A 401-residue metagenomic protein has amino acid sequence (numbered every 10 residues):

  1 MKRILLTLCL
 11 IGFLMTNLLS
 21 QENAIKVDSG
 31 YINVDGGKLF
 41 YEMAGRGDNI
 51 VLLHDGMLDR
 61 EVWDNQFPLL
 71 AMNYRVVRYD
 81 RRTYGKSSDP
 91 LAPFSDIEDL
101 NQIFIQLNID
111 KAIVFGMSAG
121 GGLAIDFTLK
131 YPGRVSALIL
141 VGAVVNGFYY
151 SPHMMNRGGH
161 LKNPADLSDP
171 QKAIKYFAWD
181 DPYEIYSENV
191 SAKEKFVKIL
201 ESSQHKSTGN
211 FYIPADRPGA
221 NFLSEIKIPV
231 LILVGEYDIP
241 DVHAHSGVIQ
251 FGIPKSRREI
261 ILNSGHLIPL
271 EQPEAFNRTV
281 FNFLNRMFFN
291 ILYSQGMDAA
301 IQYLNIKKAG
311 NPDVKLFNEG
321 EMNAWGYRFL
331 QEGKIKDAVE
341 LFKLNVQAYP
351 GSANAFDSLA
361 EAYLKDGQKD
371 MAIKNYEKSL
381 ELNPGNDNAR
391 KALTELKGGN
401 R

Functional and structural regions predicted by a protein language model:
G37-K86: Conserved HGGG/HGGXW glycine-rich cap/lid loop of the alpha/beta-hydrolase fold
R78-F115, A119: Active-site loop/oxyanion-hole signature of alpha/beta-hydrolase fold enzymes
L129, L138-L167: Flexible "cap/lid" loop of the alpha/beta hydrolase fold
Y149-Y150, S168-S224: Conserved alpha/beta-hydrolase catalytic His-Asp/Glu region
I226, I232-V234: Short beta-strand/loop motif that positions the catalytic acidic residue of the alpha/beta-hydrolase fold
S256-S294: Catalytic active-site module of serine/aspartate enzymes centered on a nucleophile-bearing elbow/loop
